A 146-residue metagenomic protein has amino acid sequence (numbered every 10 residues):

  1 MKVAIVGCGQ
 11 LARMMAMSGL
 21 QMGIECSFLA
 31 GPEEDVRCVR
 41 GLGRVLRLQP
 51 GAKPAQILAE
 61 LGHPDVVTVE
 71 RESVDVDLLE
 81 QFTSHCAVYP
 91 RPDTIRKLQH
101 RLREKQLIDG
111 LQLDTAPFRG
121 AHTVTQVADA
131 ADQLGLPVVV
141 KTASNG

Functional and structural regions predicted by a protein language model:
M1-Q106, T125: ATP-binding N-terminal substructure of ATP-dependent carboxylate-amine bond-forming enzymes
Q99-G146: Active-site nucleotide/adenylate-binding loops and adjacent lid/helix of ATP-dependent enzymes
